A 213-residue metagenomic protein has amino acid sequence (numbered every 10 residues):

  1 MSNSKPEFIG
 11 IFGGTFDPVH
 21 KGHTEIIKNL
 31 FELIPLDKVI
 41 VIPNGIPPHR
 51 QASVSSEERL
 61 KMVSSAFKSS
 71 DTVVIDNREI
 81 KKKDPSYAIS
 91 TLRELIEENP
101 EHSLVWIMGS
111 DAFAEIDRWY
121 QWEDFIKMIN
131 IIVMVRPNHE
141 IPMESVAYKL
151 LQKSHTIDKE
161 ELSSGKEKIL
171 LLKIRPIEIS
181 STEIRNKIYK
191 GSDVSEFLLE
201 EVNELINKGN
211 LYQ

Functional and structural regions predicted by a protein language model:
M1-Q213: Nucleotidyltransferase catalytic core that binds NTPs
